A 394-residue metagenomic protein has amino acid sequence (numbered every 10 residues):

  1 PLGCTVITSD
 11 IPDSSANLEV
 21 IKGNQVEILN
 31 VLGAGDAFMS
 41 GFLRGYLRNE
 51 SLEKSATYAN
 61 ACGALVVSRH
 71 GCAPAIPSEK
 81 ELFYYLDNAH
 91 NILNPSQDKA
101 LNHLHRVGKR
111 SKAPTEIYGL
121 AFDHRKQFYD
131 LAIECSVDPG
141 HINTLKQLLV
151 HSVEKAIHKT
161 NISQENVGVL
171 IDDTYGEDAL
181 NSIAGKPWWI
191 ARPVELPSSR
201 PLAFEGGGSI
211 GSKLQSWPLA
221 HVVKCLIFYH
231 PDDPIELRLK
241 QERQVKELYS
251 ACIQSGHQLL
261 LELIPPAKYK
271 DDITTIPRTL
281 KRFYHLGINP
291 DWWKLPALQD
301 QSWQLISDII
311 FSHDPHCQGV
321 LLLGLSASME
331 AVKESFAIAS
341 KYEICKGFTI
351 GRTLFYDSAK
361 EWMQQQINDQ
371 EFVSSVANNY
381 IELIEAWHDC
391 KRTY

Functional and structural regions predicted by a protein language model:
P1-D98: Conserved phosphate-binding/catalytic region of the ribokinase-like
I92-D233, N289, Q318, E330-A339 (+2 more regions): Alpha/beta catalytic barrel-like cores
L120, E262, W293, G351: Conserved, mostly hydrophobic/aromatic
T144, L148, K240-Q254, R278-R282 (+4 more regions): Alpha-helical scaffolding segments of alpha/beta enzyme cores, especially the outer helices of TIM-barrel or partial
G168-D172, P193, H221-F228, D233-Q241 (+3 more regions): Catalytic beta/alpha-barrel core
L180-I183, Y269-Y284, Q299-F311, V332-F336: Distinct, well-ordered alpha-helical segments
P187-I190, S255-L259, Y269, H313-S328: Short beta-strand/loop segments at the ligand-binding rim of alpha/beta enzyme cores
P231-A251, A297-H313, M329-V332, W362: Active-site-adjacent beta->alpha loops and helix N-cap segments on the catalytic face of soluble alpha/beta enzymes
